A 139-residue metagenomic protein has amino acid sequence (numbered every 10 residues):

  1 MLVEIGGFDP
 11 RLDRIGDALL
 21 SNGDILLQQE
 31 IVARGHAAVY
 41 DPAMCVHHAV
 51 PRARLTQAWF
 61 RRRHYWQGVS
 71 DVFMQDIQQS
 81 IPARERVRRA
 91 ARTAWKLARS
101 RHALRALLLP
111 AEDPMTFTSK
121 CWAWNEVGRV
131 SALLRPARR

Functional and structural regions predicted by a protein language model:
M1-G7: Conserved nucleotide-sugar donor-binding and metal-coordinating catalytic region shared by glycosyltransferases
F8-D13, L55: Short glycine/proline- and charge-enriched loop/turn segments that cap or connect secondary-structure elements
R14-Q29: Acidic donor-binding loop at a coil-to-helix junction in glycosyltransferase catalytic cores that engages
I25-H47: Catalytic donor-sugar/metal-binding loop of nucleotide-sugar-dependent glycosyltransferases
A49, L55-D71: C-terminal catalytic/acceptor-binding lobe
R62-Q67, S80-R139: Non-catalytic, C-terminal membrane-associated alpha-helical segments of glycosyltransferases
M74-Q78: C-terminal transmembrane helix end/exit motif
